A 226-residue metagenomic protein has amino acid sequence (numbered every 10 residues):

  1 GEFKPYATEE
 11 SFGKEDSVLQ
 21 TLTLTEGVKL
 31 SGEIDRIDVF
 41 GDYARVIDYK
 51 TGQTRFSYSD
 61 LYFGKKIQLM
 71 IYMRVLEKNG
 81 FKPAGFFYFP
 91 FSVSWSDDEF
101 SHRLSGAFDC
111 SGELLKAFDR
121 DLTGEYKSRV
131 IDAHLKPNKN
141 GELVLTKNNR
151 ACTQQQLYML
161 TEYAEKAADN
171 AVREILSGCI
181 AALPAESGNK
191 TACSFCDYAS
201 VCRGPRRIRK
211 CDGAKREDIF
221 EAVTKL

Functional and structural regions predicted by a protein language model:
G1-L226: Structural signature of nuclease core domains in nucleic-acid processing machines
